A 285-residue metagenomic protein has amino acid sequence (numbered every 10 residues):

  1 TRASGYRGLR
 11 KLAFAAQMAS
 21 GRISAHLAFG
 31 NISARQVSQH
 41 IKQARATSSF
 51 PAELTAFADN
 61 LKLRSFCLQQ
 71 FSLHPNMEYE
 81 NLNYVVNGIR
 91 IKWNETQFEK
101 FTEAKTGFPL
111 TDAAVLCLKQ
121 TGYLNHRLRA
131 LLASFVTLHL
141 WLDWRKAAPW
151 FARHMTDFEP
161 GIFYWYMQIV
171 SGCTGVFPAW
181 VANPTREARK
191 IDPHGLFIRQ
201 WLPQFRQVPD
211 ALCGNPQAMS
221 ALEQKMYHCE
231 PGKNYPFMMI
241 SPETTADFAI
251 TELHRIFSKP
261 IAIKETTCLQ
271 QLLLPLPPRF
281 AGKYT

Functional and structural regions predicted by a protein language model:
T1-G5: Long hydrophobic alpha-helical segments that form multi-pass transmembrane helix bundles in integral membrane proteins
L9-T285: C-terminal catalytic domain of photolyase/cryptochrome flavoproteins, centering on the FAD-binding pocket
